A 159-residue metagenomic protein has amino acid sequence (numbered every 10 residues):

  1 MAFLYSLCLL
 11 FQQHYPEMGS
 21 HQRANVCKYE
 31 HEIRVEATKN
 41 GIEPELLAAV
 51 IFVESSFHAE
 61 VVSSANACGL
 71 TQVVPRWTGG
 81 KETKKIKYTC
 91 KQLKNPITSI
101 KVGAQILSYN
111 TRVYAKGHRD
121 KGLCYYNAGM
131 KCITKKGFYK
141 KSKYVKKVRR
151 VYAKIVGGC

Functional and structural regions predicted by a protein language model:
A2-F57, I97: Export/targeting segments at the very N-terminus of extracytoplasmic proteins
C27, H31, E45, I97 (+4 more regions): A structural signal for well-ordered alpha-helical segments within the folded catalytic domains of diverse enzymes
I42-H58, V73, I100-A104, G122-A128: Short, functionally critical alpha-helical segments immediately adjacent to catalytic or ligand/cofactor-binding
S56-V62, N110, G129-Y139: Secretory-pathway/luminal and periplasmic proteins that interact with or process carbohydrate-rich
S64-I86, G103-Q105: Substrate-binding/active-site groove segments that recognize and process beta-1,4-linked N-acetyl-hexosamine
Y88-S99: A short, structured beta-strand-centered segment in the mid-to-C-terminal lobe of catalytic cores from group-transfer
Q105-V113, A128, R150: Short basic/hydrophobic patches in alpha-helices and adjacent helix-turn junctions that form amphipathic surface motifs
G117-C159: Catalytic and substrate-binding regions of cell-wall glycan-acting enzymes that process beta-1,4-linked
